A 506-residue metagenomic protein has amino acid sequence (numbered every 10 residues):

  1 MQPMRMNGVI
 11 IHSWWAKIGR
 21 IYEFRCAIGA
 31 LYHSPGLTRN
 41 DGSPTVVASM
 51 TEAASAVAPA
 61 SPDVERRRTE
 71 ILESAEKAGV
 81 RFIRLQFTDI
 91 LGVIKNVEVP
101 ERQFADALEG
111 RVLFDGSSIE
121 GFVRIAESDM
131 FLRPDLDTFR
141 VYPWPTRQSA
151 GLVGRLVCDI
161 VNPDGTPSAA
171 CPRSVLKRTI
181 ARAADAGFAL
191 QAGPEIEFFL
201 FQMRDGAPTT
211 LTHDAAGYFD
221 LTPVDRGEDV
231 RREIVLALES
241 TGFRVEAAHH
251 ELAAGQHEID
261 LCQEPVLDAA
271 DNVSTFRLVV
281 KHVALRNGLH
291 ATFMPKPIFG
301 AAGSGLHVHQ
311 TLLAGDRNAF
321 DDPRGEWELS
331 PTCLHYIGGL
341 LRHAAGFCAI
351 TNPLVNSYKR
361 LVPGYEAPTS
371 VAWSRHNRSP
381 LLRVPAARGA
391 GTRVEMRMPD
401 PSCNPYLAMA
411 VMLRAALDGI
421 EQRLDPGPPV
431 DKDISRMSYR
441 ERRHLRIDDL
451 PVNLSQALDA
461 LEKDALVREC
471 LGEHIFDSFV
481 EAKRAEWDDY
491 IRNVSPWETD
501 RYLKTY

Functional and structural regions predicted by a protein language model:
Q2-M4: Intrinsic low-complexity, disordered N-terminal segments enriched in polar/charged/small residues
W14-W15: Tryptophan (W) side chains
L31, L37-A56: N-terminal acidic, proline/glycine-rich, low-complexity intrinsically disordered segments
V47-Y506: Glycine-rich, acidic/polar active-site loops that bind/position phosphate-bearing ligands
